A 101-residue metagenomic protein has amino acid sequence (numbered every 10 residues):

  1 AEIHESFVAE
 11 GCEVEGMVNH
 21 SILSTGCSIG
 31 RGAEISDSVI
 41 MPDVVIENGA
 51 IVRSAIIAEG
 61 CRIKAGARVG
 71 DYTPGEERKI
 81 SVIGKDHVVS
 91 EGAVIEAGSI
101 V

Functional and structural regions predicted by a protein language model:
A1-V101: Left-handed beta-helix
